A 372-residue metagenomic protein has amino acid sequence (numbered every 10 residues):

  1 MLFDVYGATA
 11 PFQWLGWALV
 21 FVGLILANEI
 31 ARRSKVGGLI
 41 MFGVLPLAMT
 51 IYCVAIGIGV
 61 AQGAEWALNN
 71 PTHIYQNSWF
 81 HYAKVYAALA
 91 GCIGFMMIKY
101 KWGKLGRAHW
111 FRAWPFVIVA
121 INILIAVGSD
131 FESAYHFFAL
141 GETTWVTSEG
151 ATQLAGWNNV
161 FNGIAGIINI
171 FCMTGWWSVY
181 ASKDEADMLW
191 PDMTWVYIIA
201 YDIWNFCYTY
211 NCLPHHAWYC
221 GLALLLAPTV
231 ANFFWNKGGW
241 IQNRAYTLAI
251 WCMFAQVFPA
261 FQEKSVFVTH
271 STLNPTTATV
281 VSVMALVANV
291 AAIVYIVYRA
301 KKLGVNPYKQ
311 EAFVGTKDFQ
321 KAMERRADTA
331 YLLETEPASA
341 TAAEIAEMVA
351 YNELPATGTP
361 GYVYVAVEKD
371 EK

Functional and structural regions predicted by a protein language model:
M1-L2, A61-W79, E132-L154, S265-L273: Membrane-interfacial helical/loop segments at transmembrane boundaries in membrane proteins
L2-W102: An N-terminal, globular interaction/scaffold subdomain
D4-G7, Y75, G103-G106, E149 (+4 more regions): Juxtamembrane loop-transmembrane helix junctions in multi-pass integral membrane proteins, especially the extracellular
G16-L24, Y82-K99, F161-W176, L224-T229 (+1 more regions): Hydrophobic cores of alpha-helical transmembrane segments in multi-pass inner/ER membrane proteins, independent
F21-I25, C220-Y351, G361-V363: C-terminal transmembrane-bundle signature of multipass membrane proteins, characterized by strong activation on
E29-I40, Y100-W110, F233-Y246: Membrane-helix interface "capping/anchor" motifs
V44-W66, C92-Y100, F116-S133, W195-N211 (+1 more regions): Hydrophobic alpha-helical transmembrane segments and adjacent interfacial helices in integral membrane proteins
L105-G238: Generic multipass alpha-helical transmembrane bundles of integral membrane proteins
